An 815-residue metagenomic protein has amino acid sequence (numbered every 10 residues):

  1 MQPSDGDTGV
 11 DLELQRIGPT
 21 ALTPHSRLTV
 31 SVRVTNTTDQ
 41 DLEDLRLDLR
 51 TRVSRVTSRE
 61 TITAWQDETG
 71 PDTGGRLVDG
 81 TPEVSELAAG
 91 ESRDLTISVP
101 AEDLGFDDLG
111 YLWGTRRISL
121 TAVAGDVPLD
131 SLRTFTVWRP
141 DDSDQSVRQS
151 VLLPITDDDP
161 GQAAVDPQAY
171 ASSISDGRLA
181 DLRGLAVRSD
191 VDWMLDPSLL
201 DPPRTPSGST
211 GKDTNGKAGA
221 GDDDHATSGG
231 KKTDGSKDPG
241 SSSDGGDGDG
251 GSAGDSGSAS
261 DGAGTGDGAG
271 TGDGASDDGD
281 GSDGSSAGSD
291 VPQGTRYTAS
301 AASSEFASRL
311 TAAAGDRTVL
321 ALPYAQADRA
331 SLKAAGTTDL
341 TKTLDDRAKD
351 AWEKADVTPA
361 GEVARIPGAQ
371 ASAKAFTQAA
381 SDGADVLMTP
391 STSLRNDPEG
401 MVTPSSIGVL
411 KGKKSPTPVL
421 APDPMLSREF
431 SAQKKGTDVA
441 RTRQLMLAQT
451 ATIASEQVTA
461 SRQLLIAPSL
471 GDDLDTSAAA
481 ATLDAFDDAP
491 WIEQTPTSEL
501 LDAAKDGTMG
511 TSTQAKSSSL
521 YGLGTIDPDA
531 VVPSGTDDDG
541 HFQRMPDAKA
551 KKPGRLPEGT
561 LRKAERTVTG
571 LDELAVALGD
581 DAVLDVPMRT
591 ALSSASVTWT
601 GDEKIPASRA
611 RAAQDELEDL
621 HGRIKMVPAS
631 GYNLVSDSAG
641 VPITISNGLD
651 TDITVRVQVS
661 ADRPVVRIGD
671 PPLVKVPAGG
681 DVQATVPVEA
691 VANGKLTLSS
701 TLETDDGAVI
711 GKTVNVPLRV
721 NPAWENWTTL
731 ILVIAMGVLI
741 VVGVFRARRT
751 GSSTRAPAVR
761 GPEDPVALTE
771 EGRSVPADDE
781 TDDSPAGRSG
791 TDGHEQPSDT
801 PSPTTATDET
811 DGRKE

Functional and structural regions predicted by a protein language model:
M1-L12, Q614-R623: Proline/serine/threonine-rich low-complexity linkers at boundaries of modular beta-sandwich domains
D11, Q15-T37, D41-L47, N633-P642: Contiguous beta-strand segments within globular domains
T57-V84, D662-P672, I710: Short beta-strand and strand-turn-strand segments in soluble, beta-rich domains
D103-D142, R609, A692-G751, E815: Terminal connector regions
S131-T311: Active-site beta->alpha N-cap acidic-glycine motif
D181-V187, V191, D350-T358, A369-S393 (+2 more regions): Catalytic grooves of carbohydrate-active enzymes
A550, T560-N726: Membrane-proximal extracellular "stem/stalk" segments of glycoproteins immediately N-terminal to a transmembrane helix
S752-E815: Cytoplasmic C-terminal tails of single-pass
